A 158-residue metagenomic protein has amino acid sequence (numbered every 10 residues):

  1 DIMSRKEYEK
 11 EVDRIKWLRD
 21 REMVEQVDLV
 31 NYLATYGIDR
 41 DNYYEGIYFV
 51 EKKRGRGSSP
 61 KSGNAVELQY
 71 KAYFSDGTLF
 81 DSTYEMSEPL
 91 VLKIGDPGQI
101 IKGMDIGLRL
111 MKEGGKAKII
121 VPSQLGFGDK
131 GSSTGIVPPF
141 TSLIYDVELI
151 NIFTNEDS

Functional and structural regions predicted by a protein language model:
D1-S158: Cross-family detector of peptidyl-prolyl cis-trans isomerase
